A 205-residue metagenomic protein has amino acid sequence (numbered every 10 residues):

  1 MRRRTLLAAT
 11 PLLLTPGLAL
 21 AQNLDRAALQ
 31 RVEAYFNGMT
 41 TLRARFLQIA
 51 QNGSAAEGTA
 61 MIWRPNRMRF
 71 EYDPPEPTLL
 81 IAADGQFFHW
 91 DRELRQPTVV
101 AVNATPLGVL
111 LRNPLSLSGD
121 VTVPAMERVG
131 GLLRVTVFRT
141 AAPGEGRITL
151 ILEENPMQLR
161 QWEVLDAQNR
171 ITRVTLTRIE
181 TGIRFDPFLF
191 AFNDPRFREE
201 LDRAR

Functional and structural regions predicted by a protein language model:
R2-L7: N-terminal export leaders
A19-A21: Boundary at the C-terminal end of the N-terminal hydrophobic targeting segment
A34-G53: A short, Trp-centered hydrophobic/proline-enriched beta-strand micro-motif
A44-F46, M68-Y72, F87-W90, V135-V137 (+1 more regions): Short hydrophobic/aromatic-rich beta-strand segments that constitute the beta-sheet cores of beta-sandwich/beta-barrel
A55-V109, T172-R173: An acidic-aromatic
L94-A141: Flexible, surface-exposed loop/linker segments and immediately adjacent secondary-structure boundaries
S118-D120, R128-R205: Gly/Pro-enriched, hydrophobic low-complexity segments that function as extracytoplasmic propeptides/linkers
